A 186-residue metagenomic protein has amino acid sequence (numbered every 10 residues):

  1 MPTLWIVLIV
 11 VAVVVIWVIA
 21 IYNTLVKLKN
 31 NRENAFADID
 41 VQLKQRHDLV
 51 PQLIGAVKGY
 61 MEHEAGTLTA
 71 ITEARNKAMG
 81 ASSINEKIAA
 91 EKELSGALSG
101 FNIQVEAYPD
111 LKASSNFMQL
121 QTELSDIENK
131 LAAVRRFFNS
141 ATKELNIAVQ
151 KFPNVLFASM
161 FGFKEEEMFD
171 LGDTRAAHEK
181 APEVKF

Functional and structural regions predicted by a protein language model:
M1-F186: A helix-centric hydrophobic-segment signal that preferentially recognizes long, alpha-helical stretches used
